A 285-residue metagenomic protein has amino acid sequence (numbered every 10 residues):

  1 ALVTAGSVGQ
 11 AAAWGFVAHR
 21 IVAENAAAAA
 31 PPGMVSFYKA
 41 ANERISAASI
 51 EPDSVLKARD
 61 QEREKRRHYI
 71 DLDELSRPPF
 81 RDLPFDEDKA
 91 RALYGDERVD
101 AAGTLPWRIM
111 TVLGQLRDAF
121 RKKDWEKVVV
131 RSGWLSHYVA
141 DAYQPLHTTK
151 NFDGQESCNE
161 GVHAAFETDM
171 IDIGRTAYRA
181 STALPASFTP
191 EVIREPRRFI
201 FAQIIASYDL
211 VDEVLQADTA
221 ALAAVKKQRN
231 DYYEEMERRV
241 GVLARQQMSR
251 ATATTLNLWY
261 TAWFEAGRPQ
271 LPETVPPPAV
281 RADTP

Functional and structural regions predicted by a protein language model:
A1-S7: Bacterial N-terminal signal peptides
S7-V130, P145-P285: N-terminal, motif-rich segments that launch catalysis or mediate targeting to/interaction with membranes, typified by
V128-S136, A140-A142: Short alpha-helix carrying the canonical HExxH Zn2+-binding catalytic motif
